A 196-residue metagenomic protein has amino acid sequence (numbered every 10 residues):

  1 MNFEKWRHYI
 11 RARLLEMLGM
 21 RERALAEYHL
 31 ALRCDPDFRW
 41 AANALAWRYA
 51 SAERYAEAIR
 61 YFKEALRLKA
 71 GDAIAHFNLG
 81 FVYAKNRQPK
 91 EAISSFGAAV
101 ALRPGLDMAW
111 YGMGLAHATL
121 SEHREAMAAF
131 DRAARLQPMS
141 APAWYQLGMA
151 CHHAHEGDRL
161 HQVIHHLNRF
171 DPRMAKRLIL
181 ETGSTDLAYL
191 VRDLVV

Functional and structural regions predicted by a protein language model:
F3-W40, A44-E53: Alpha-helical segment of the N-proximal tetratricopeptide repeat
E4-W6, R39-W40, A73-I74, D107-M108 (+2 more regions): Helix-start (N-cap) detector for alpha-helical repeat units in TPR-like alpha-solenoids, especially tetratricopeptide
M17-L30, S51-E64, K85-A98, L120-R132 (+3 more regions): Structural signature of tandem alpha-helical TPR/SEL1-like repeats, specifically the intra-repeat loop/turn
C34, L68, L102, L136 (+1 more regions): Structural marker of alpha-solenoid helical repeat scaffolds
Y145-H155, M174-V196: TPR/TPR-like alpha-solenoid helical repeat scaffolds
